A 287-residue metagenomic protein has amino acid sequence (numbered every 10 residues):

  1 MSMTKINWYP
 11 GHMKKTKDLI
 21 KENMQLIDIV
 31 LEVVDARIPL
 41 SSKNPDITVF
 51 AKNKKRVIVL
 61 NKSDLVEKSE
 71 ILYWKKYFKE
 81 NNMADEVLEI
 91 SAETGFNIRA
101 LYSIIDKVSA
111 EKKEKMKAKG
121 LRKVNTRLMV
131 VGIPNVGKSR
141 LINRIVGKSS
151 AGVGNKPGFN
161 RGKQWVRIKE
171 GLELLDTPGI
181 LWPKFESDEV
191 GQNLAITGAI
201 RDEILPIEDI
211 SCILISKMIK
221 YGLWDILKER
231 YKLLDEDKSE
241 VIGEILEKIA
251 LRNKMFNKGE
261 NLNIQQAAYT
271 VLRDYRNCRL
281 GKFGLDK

Functional and structural regions predicted by a protein language model:
M1-I29, R37-I38, K43-P45, F50-R56 (+4 more regions): Helix-rich effector regions associated with P-loop NTPase G domains
E32, I58-L60, V130: Structural beta-sheet core signal
P45-T48, L72-K75, Y102-I104, N143-I145 (+1 more regions): Short, glycine/charged-enriched secondary-structure capping and boundary segments
D64-V131, S150, K254-F256: Canonical P-loop GTPase G-domain recognition
A92, I142, L172-L175: Conserved active-site beta-strand-loop modules that form the wall/rim of enzyme catalytic pockets and either contain
A100, I104, R140, I213 (+1 more regions): Alpha-helical scaffold segments in soluble metabolic enzymes
K112-M116, N143, S149-N155, Y221-I226: Short, structured loop/turn "capping" segments at alpha-beta junctions
R127-G147, T177: Glycine-rich phosphate-binding P-loop
